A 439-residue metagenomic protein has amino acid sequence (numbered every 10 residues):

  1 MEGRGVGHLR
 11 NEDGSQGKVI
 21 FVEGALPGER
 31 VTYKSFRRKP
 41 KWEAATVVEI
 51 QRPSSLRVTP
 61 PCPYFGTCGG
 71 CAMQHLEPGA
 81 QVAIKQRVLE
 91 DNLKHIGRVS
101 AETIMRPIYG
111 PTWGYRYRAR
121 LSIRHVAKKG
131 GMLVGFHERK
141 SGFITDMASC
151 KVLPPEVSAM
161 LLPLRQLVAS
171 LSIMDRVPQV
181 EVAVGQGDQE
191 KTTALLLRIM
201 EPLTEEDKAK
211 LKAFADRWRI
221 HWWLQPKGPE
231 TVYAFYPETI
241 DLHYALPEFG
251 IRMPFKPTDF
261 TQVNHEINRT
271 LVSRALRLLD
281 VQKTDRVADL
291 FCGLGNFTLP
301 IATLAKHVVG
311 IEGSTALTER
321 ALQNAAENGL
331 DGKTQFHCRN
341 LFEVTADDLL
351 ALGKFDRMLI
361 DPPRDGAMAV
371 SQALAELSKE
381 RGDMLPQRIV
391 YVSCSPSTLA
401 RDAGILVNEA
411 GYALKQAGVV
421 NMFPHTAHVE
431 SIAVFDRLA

Functional and structural regions predicted by a protein language model:
M1-P60, Y64, G332-Q335, L341: Terminal RNA-binding accessory module
V6-N11, G135-E138, A321: Short, acidic/hydrophobic/Gly-rich beta-strand patch recurrent on exposed beta strands that often constitutes part
V48-P60, G66-V177: Extended interfacial segments that mediate partner engagement and assembly in macromolecular machines
M105-T112, V180-G185, K227-V232, G418-F423: Short, solvent-exposed loop/turn elements at beta->coil junctions and helix N-caps that rim active or binding pockets
W113-Y117, Q189-K191, A427-H428: A short, glycine/Asx- and small/polar-enriched loop/turn that sits immediately N-terminal to a beta-strand
M200-A439: Rossmann-like S-adenosyl-L-methionine
